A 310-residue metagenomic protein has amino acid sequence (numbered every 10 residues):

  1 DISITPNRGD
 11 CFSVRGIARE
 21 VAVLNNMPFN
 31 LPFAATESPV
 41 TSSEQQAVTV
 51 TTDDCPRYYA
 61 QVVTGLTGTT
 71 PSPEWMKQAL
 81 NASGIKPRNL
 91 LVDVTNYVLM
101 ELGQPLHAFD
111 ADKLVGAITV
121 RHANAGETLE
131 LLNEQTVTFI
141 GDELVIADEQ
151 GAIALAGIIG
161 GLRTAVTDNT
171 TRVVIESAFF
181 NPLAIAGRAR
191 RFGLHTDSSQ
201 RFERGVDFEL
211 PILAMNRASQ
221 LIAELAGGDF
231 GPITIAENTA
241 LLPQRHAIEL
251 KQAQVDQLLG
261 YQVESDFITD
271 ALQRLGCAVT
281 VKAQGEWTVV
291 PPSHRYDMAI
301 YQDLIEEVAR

Functional and structural regions predicted by a protein language model:
D1-R310: RNA/tRNA-interacting regions in translation and RNA-turnover enzymes
